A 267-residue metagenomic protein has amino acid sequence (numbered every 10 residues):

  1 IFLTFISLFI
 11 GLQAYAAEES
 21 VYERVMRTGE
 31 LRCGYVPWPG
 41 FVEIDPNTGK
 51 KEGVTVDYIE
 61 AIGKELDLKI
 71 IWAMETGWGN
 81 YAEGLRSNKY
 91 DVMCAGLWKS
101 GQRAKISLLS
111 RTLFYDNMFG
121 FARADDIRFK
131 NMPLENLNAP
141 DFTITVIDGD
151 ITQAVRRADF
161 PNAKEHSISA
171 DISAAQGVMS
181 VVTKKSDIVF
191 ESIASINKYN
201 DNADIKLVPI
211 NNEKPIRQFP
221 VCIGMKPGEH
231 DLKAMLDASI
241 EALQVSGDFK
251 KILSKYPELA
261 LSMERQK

Functional and structural regions predicted by a protein language model:
I1-G11: Bacterial N-terminal signal peptides
A16-E19, G149-H166, D204-P209, I240-K267: Ligand-binding clefts/hinges and TM-proximal coupling segments of bilobed small-molecule sensing domains
A17-L97, K105, S167-A170, K255-Y256: Extracytoplasmic small-molecule ligand-binding "clamshell" domains of the periplasmic binding protein/Venus flytrap
V54, Y58, P140, S192 (+2 more regions): Short amphipathic alpha-helical coupling segments at ligand-binding clamshell hinges and other catalytic/signaling
I62, L85-R86, L137, V178-V182 (+2 more regions): Hydrophobic residues within well-ordered alpha-helices
G79, G96-K105, A154-A158, S180-R217: A ligand-binding cleft/hinge motif common to bilobed small-molecule-binding domains
F114-A122, I193, N200-E241, E258-K267: Periplasmic-binding protein-like
A124-T143: Flexible hinge/capping segments at coil-to-helix
